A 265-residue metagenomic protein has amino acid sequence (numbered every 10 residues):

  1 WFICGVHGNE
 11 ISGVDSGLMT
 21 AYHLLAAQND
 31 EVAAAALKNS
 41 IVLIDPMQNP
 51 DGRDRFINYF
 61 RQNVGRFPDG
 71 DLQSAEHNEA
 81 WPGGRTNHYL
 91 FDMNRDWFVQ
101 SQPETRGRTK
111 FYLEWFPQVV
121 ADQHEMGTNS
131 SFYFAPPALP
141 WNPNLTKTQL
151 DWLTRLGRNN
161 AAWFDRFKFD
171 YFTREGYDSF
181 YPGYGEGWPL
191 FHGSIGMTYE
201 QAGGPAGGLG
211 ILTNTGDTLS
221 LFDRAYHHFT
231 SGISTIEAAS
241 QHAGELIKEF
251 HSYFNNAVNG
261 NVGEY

Functional and structural regions predicted by a protein language model:
W1-G5, V262-Y265: Short hydrophobic beta-strand segments
V6-E10, Y89-Q102, T109, W141-L153 (+2 more regions): The substrate-binding groove and active-site-proximal loops of carbohydrate-active enzymes, especially glycoside
S12-M19, H23, L43, H88 (+7 more regions): Extracytoplasmic/secreted proteins, especially bacterial periplasmic and envelope-associated proteins
S16-T20, A34-S101, T109-K110, H124-P143 (+1 more regions): Surface-exposed loop and adjacent secondary-structure segments within mature catalytic domains
A21-D30, F98, L113-F116, D165 (+2 more regions): Sec-exported extracytoplasmic/periplasmic mature domains
R106-S130, D151-Y177, P189: Active-site-adjacent substrate-binding region of metalloamidase/peptidase-like peptide-processing proteins
R166-Y265: Hard-cation-handling environments
